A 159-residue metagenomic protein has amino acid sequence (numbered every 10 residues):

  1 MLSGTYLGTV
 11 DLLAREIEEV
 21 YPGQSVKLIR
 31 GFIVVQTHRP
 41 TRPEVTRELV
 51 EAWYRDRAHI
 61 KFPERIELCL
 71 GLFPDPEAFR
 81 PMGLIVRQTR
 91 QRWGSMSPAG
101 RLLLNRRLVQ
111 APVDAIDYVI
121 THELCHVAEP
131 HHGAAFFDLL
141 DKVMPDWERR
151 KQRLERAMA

Functional and structural regions predicted by a protein language model:
M1-Y118, V127-A159: Active-site-proximal or metal-binding-adjacent scaffold patches in catalytic folds
E123: Walker B catalytic acidic pair
